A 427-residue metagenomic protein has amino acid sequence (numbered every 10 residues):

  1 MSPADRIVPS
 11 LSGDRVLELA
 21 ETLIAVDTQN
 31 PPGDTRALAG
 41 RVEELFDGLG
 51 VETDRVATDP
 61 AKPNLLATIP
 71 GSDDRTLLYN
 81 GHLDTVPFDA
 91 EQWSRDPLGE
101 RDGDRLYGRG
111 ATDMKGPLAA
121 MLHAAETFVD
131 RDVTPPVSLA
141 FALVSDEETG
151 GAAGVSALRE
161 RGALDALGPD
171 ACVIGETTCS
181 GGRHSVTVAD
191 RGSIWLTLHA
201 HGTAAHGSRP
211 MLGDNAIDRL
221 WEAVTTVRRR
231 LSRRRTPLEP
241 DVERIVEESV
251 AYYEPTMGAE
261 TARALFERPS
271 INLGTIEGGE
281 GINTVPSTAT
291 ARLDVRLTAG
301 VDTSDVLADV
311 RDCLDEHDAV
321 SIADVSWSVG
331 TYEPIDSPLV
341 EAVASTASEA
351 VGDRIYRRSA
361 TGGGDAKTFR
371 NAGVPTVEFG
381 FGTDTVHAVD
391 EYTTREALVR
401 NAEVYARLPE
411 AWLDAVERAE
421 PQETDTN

Functional and structural regions predicted by a protein language model:
S2-A4, T28, D59, T178 (+2 more regions): Metal-dependent amide/peptide-bond hydrolase catalytic core, centered on the "pita-bread" metallohydrolase fold
S2-Y107, A111: Acidic/His- and Gly-rich active-site-bordering loop/insert found across diverse amide/peptide-bond hydrolases
D54, L78, S138-A142, S321: A structural signal for isolated positions on well-ordered beta-strands in alpha/beta enzyme cores
A90, V133, T187-S193, N283-P286 (+1 more regions): Short glycine/proline-enriched loop/turn "hinge" motifs that connect secondary-structure elements and lie
D102-D113, A142, D353-R357, V386-V389: Short pre-catalytic strand/loop immediately N-terminal to key active-site residues, enriched for Gly-Thr
G116-H123, V129-L231, I245, D390-R400: Fold-level recognition of mixed alpha/beta catalytic cores in primary-metabolism enzymes, strongest
